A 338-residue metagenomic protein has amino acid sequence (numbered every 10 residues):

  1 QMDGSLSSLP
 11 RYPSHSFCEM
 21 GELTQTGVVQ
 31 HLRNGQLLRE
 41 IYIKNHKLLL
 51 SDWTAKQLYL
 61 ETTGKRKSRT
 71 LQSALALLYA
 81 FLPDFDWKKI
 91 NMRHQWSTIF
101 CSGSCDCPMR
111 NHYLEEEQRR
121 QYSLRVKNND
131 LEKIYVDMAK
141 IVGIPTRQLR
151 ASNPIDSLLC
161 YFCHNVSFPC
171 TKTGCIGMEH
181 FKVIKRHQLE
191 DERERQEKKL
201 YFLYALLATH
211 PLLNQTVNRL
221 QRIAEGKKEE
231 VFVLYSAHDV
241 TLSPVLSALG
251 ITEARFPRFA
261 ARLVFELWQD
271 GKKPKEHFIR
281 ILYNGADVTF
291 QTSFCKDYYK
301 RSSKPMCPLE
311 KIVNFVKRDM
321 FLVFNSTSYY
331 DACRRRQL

Functional and structural regions predicted by a protein language model:
Q1-L338: Signature for phosphate-centric chemistry
